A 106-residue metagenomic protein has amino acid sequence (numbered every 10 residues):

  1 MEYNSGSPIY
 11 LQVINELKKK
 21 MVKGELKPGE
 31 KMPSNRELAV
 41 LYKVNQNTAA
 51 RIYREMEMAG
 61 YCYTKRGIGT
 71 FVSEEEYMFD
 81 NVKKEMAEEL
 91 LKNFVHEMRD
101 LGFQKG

Functional and structural regions predicted by a protein language model:
M1-M32, E37, V82-K105: Extreme N-terminal segment that seeds HTH/winged-HTH DNA-binding domains in transcriptional regulators
Y3, Y10, Y42, Y53 (+3 more regions): Aromatic side chains
S7, I68, E76: Short, flexible active-site-adjacent loop segments at beta-strand->alpha-helix junctions, enriched in small/polar
E25-L26, E30, M58-G67, F71-S73: Beta-hairpin "wing" of winged helix-turn-helix
K31-Y63: N-terminal helix-turn-helix
R36, E75-E76: Short, histidine-centered active-site or binding-site loop motifs used for metal coordination, general acid-base
Q46-N47, R66-G67, V95: Hydrophobic alpha-helical segments
Y77, N81: Terminal helix-turn-helix DNA-binding modules in bacterial transcription factors
